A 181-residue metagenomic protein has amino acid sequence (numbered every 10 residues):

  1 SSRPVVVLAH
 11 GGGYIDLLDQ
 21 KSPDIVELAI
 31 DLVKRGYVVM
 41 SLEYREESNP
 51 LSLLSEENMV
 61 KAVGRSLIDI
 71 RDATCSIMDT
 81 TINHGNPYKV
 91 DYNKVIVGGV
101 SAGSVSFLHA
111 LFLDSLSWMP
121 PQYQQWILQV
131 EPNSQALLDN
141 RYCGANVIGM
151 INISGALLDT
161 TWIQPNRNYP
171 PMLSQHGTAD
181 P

Functional and structural regions predicted by a protein language model:
S2-R3, L8-L51, L157-T160, P181: Short substrate-entry loop that stabilizes the transition state in hydrolases
V5-A9, V38-E43, K94-G98, I148-I153 (+1 more regions): Structural recognition of the beta-strand scaffold that forms the well-ordered cores of secreted hydrolase catalytic
D16-K21, L51-L53, L108-A110, M119-Y123 (+1 more regions): Short, solvent-exposed loop/turn and secondary-structure capping segments
E57-G85, V105, H109-F112: Alpha/beta-hydrolase active-site loop
N86-S101: Alpha/beta-hydrolase fold nucleophile elbow
A102-F107, S117-L137: Serine-dependent carboxylesterase/thioesterase catalytic core of lipase-like alpha/beta-hydrolase/SGNH enzymes
I127-P181: The feature captures the conserved acid-bearing segment of alpha/beta-hydrolase catalytic domains
